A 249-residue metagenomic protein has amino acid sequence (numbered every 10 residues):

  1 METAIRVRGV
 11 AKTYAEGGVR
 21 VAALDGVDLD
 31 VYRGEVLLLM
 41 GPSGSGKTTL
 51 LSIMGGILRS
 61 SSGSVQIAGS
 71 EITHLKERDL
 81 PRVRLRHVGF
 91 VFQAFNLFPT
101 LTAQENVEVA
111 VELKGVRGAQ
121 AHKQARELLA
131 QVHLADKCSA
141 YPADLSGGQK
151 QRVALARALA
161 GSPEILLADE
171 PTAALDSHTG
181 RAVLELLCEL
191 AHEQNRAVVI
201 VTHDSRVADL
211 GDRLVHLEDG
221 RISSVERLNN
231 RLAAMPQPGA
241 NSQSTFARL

Functional and structural regions predicted by a protein language model:
M1-E2, F246: Short, low-complexity, intrinsically disordered N-terminal peptides in bacterial proteins
E2-G211, H216-L217: ABC family nucleotide-binding domain
R221-L249: Conserved beta-strand-loop-alpha-helix hinge in the C-terminal portion of ABC ATPase nucleotide-binding domains
